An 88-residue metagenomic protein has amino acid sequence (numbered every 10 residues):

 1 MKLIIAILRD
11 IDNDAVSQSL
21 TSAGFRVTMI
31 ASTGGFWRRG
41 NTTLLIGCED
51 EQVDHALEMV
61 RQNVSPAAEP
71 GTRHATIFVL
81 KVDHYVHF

Functional and structural regions predicted by a protein language model:
M1-F88: Positively charged, small/polar-rich N-terminal and surface patches that mediate targeting and assembly and bind
